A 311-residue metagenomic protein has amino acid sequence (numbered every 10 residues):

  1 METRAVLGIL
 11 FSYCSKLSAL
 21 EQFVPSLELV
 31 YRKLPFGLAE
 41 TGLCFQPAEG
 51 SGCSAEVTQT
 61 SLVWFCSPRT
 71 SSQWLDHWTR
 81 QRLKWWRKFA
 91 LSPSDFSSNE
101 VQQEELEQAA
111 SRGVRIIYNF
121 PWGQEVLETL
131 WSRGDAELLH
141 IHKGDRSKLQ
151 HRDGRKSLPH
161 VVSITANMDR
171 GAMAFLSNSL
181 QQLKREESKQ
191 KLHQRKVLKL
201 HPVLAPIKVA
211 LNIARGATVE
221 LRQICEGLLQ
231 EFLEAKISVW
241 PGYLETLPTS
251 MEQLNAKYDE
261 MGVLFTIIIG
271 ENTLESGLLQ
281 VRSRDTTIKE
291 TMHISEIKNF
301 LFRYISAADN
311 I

Functional and structural regions predicted by a protein language model:
M1-I311: NTP/phosphate- and nucleic-acid-binding module
